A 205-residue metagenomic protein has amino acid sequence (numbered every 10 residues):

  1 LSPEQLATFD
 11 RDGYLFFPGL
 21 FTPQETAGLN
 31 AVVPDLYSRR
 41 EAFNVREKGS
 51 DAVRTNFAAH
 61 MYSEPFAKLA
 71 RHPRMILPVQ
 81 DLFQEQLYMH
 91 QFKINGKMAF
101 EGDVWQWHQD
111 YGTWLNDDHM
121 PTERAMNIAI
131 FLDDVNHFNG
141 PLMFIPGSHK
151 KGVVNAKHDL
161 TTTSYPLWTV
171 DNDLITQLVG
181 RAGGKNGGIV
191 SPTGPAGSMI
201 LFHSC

Functional and structural regions predicted by a protein language model:
L1-D12, F17-D118: Non-heme Fe(II)-dependent double-stranded beta-helix
F16, I130, I200-F202: Short hydrophobic-aromatic micro-motifs
T22, A67-R71, P121, N186 (+1 more regions): Aromatic-acidic/polar surface patches that form glycan- and anion
M75, I128, F202-S204: Alpha-helical packing segments of well-folded alpha/beta enzyme cores
L82, L115-H137, T193-A196: Short, conserved beta-strand element in jelly-roll/cupin
L87, G102, E123, M199-L201: Coil-to-beta-strand transition motifs
I94-E101, Y111-G112, F131-H137, G147-K151: Short acidic/polar capping segments at secondary-structure boundaries
V135-H203: Double-stranded beta-helix
